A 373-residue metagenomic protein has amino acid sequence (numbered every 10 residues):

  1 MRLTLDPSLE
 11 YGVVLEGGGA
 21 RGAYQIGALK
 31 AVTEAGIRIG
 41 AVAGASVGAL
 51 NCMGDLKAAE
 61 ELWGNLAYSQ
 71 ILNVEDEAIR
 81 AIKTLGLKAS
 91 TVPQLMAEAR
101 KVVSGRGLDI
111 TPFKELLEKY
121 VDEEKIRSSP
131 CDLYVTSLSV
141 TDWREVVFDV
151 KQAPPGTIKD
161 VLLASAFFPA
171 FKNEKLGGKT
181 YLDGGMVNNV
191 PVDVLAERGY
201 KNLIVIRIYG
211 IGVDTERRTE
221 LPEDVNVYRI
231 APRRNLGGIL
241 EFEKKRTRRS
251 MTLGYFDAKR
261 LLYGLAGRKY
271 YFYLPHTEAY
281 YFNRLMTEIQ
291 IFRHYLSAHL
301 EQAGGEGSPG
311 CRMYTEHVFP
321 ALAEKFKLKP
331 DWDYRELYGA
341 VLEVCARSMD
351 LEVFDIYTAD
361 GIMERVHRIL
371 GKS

Functional and structural regions predicted by a protein language model:
M1-V42, M53-S373: Patatin-like phospholipase
G44, G48: Gly/Ala-rich beta-loop-alpha elbow adjacent to hydrolase catalytic centers
